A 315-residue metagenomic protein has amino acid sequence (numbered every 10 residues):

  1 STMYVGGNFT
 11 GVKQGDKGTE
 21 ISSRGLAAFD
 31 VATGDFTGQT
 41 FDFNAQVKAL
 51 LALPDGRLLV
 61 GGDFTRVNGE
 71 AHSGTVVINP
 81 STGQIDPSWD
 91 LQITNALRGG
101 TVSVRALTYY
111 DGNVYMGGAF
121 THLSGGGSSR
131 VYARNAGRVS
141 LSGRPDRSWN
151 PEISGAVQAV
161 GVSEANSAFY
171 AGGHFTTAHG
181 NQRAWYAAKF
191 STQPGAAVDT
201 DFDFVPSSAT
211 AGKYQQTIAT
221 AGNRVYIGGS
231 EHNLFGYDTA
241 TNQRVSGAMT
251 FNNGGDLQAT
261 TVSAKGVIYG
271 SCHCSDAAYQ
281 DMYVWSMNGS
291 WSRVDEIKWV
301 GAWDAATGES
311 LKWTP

Functional and structural regions predicted by a protein language model:
S1-P315: Extracytoplasmic surface signature
